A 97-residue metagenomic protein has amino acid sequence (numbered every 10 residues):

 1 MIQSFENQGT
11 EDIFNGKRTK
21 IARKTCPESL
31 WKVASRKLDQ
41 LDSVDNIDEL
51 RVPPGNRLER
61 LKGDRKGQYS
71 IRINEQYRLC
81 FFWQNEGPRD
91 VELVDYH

Functional and structural regions predicted by a protein language model:
M1-Y77, Q84-H97: Basic, Lys/Arg-enriched alpha-helical interface segments
